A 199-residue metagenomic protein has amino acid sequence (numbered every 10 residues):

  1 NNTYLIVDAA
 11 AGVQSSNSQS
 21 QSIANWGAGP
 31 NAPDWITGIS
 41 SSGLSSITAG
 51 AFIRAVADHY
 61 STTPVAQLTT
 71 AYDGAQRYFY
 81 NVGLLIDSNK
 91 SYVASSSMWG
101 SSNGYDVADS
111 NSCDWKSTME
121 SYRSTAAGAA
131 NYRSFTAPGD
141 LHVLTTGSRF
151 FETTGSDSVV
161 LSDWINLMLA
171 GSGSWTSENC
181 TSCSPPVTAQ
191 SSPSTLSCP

Functional and structural regions predicted by a protein language model:
N1-P199: C-terminal His-loop and adjacent cap/lid subdomain of alpha/beta-hydrolase
